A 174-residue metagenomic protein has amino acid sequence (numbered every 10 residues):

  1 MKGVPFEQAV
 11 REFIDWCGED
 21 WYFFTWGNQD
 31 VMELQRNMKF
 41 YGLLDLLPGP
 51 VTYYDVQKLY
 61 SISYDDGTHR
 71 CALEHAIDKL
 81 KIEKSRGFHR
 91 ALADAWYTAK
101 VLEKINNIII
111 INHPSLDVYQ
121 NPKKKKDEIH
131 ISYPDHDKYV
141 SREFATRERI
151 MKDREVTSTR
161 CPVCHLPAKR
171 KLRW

Functional and structural regions predicted by a protein language model:
M1, I14-E143: Metal-dependent phosphoesterase core characteristic of DEDDh/y 3'-5' exonuclease domains
M1-V10: Metal-dependent phosphoesterase signature
I109, E143-S158, K171-W174: Short, flexible, mixed-charge glycine/proline-rich loop motifs that serve as phosphate/nucleic-acid-contacting
S158-C164: Short cysteine-rich clusters marking metal-coordination/redox-active sites
H165-R170: Cys/His-rich microdomains that often coordinate metals
